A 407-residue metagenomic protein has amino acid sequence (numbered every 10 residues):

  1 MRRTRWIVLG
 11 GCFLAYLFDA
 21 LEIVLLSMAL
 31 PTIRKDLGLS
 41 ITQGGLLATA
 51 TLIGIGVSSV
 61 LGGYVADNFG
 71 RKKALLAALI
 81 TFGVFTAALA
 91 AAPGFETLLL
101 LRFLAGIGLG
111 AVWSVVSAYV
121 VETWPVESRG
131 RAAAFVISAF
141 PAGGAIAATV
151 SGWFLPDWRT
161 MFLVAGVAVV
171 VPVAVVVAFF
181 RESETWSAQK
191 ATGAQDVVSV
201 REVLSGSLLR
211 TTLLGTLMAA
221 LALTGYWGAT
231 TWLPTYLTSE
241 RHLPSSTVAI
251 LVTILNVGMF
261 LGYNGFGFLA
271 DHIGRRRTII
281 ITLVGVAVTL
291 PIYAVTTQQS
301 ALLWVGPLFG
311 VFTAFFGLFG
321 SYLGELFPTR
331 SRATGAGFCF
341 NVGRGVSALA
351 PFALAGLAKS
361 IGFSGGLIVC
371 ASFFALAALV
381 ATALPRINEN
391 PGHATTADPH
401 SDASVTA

Functional and structural regions predicted by a protein language model:
L26-S27, L208-Y263: Extracytoplasmic gate region of multi-pass secondary transporters
G38, G70, A91-T97, P125 (+2 more regions): Helix-breaking motifs and short loop linkers at transmembrane-helix boundaries and internal kinks in secondary membrane
V57-P93, I273: Conserved MFS/SLC helix-loop-helix module at the cytosolic interface between two early adjacent transmembrane helices
L101-S138: Cytoplasmic helix-loop-helix junction between adjacent transmembrane helices in 12-TM secondary transporters
R129-T149, F340-A350: Glycine-rich segments within core transmembrane alpha-helices of 12-TM secondary carriers
V136-A178: Helix-loop-helix hairpin linking two adjacent transmembrane segments in secondary transporters
V167-A188, A378-P385: C-terminal membrane-cytosol helix-exit motif in multi-pass small-molecule transporters
A270, R275-F319: C-terminal transmembrane helical hairpin of 12-TM major facilitator-type secondary transporters
